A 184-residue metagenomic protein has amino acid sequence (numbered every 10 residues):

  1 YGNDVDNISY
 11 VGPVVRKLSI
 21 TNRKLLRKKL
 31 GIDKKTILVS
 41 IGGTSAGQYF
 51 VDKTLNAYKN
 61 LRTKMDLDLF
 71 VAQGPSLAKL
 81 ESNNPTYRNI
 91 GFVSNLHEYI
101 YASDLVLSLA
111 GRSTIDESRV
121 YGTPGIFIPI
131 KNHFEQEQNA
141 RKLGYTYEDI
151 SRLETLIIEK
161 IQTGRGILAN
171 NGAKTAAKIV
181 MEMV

Functional and structural regions predicted by a protein language model:
Y1, L77-L80, S113-T114, H133-A140: Short, glycine/polar-rich helix-capping loops at beta-to-alpha or helix-loop-helix junctions that flank or form
Y1-L18: Active-site-proximal region of nucleotide-activated glycan assembly enzymes, centered on histidine/acidic-rich loops
G12, I128-K131, E148-I150: Short beta->alpha connector loops at strand-helix junctions that form conserved, small/polar/Pro-enriched
I20-L105: Donor-nucleotide binding loops and adjacent catalytic segments primarily of GT-B fold Leloir glycosyltransferases
S94-E98, S113-T114, R152, L156 (+1 more regions): Short acidic active-site motifs
N95-E137: A donor-sugar binding/catalytic signature common to diverse glycosyltransferases and related nucleotide-sugar
R141-T163: C-terminal "capping" alpha-helix adjacent to the active site of nucleotide-linked donor transferases in cell-envelope
I157-I158, A169-V184: C-terminal alpha-helical cap of glycosyltransferases
